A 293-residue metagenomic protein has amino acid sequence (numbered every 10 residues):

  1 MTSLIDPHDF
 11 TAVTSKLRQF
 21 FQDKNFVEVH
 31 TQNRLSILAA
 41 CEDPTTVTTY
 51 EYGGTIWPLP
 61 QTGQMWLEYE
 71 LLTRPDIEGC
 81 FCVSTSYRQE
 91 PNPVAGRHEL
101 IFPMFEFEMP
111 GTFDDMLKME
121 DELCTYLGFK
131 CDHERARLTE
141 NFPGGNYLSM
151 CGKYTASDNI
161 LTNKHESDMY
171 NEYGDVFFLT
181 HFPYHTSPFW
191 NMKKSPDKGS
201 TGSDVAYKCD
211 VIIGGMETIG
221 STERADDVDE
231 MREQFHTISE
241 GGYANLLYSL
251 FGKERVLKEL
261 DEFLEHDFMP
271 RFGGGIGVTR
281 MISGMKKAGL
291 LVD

Functional and structural regions predicted by a protein language model:
M1-T46: TRNA-binding/sensing appendages of the translation machinery
S3, C131, G152-A156: Hydrophobic transmembrane signal anchors and adjacent membrane-proximal interface regions, especially in viral
D9-V13, T112-M119: Short amphipathic alpha-helical segments
K16-L17, M119, E259: Short, hydrophobic/aromatic alpha-helical segments in well-folded domains
T45-D114, P143-D293: A translation/RNA-centric and nucleic-acid-associated enzymatic feature enriched in Class II aminoacyl-tRNA synthetases
L117-G128: Short amphipathic C-terminal alpha-helix that caps PH/PH-like domains
L127-E140: Flexible helix-coil linker/hinge segments at domain or subdomain boundaries
